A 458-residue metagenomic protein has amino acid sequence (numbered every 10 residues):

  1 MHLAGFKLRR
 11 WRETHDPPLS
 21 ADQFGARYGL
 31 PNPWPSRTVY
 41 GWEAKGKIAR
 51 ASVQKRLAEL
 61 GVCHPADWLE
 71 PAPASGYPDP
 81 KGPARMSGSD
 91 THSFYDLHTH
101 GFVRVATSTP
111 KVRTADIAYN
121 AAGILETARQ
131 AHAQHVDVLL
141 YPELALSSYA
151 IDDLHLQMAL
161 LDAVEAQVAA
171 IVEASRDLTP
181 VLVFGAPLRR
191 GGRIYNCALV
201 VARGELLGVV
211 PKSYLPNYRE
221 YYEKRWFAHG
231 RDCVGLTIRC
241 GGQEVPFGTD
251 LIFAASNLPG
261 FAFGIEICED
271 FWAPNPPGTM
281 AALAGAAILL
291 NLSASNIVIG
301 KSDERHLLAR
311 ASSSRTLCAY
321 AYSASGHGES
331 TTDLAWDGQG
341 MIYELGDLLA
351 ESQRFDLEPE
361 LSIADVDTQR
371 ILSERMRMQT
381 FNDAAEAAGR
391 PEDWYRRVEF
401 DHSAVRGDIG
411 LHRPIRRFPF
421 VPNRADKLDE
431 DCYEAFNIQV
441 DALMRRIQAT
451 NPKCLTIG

Functional and structural regions predicted by a protein language model:
M1-L19, R27, K55, D67: A short, Lys/Arg-rich alpha-helix, primarily the initiator
H2-A4, Y28, P35, G61 (+1 more regions): Secretory-pathway ectodomains
D16-G41: Short alpha-helical DNA-recognition segment
A49-D67: DNA major-groove recognition helix of helix-turn-helix/homeodomain DNA-binding modules
A66-R85, S89: Short, charged recognition helix plus adjacent turn of helix-turn-helix-like nucleic-acid-binding domains
P83-G458: Enzyme catalytic cores with a strong preference for nitrogen-chemistry domains
